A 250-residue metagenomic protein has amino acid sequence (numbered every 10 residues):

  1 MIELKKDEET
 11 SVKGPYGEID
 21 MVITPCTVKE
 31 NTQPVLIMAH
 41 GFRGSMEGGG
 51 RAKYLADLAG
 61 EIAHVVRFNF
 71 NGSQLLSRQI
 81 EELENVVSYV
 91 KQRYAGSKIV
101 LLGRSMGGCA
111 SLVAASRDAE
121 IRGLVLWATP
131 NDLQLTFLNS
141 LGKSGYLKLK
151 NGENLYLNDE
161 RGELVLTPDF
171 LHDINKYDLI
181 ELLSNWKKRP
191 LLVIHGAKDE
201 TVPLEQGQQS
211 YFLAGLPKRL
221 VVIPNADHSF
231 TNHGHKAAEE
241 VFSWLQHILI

Functional and structural regions predicted by a protein language model:
M1-V28: N-terminal cap/lid segment of alpha/beta-hydrolase-fold proteins
E9, I19, D118-V222, A226-I250: The alpha/beta-hydrolase serine catalytic core
E18, V28-G60, V65-F70: Short, surface-exposed "cap/lid" segments of acyl-processing enzymes
F42, N69-S73, P130, A226: Short beta-to-alpha linker loops that shape the active-site pocket of alpha/beta-hydrolase fold enzymes
A59, A114-A115: Aromatic pocket-lining residues of Rossmann-like dinucleotide-binding sites
R67-K98: Catalytic nucleophile-loop/oxyanion-hole region of alpha/beta-hydrolase and closely related hydrolase-like folds
L101-G103, W127: Short beta-strand immediately N-terminal to the catalytic nucleophile in serine-hydrolase-like folds
G103-G107, S111: Gly/Ala-rich beta-loop-alpha elbow adjacent to hydrolase catalytic centers
